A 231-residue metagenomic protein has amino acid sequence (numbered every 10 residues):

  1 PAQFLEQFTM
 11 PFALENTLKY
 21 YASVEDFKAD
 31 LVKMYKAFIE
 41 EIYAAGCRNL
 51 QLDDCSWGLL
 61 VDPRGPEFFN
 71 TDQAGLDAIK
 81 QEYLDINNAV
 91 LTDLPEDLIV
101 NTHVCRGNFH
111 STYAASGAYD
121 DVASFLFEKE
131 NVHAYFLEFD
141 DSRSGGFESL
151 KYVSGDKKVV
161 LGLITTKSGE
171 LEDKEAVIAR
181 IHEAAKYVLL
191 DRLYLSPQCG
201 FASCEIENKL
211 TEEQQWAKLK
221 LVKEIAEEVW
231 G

Functional and structural regions predicted by a protein language model:
P1-G231: Domain-level signal for soluble alpha/beta catalytic cores
